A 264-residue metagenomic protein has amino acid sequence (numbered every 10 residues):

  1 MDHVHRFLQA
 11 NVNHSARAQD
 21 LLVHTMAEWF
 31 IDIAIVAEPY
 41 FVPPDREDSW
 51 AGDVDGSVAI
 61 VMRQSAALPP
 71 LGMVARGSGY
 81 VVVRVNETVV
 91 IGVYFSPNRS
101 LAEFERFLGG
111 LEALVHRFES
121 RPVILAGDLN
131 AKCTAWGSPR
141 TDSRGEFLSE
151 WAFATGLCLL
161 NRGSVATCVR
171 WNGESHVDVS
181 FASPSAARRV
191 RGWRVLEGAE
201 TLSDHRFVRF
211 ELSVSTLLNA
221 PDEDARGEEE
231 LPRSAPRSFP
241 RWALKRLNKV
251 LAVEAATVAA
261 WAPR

Functional and structural regions predicted by a protein language model:
M1-S120, L148-W151, L157: Short phosphate/oxyanion-binding micro-motifs
A10, R121-W136: Acidic/histidine-rich, metal-coordinating catalytic segments
H14, Y40-V42, A67, S96-P97 (+4 more regions): Short, solvent-exposed loop/turn segments at secondary-structure junctions
A34-A37, I124-D128, C158-G163, F181: Active-site neighborhood of phospho(di)ester-bond hydrolases with catalytic His/Asp-centered motifs
V42-I60, C133-T141, T155-S185, L251-R264: Active site of divalent-metal-dependent phosphoester/diester hydrolases
D53-P69, R84-V89, F95, E150-A152 (+2 more regions): Conserved beta strand-loop-helix elements of the APE1-like EEP
V85-N86, P184-R264: Surface polyanion/phosphate-binding segment centered on an Asp-His-Pro turn
L101-E105, T134-S138, G192, A220-E223: A short secondary-structure junction signal
